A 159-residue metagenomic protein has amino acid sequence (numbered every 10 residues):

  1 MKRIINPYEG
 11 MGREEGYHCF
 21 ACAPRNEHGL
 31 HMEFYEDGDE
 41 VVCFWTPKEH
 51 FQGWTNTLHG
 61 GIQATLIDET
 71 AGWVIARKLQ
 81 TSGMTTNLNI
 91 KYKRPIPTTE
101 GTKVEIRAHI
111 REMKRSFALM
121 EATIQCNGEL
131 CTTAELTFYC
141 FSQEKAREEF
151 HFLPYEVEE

Functional and structural regions predicted by a protein language model:
M1-F44, K48-E49: Non-catalytic linker/capping segments at the edges of enzyme domains
M1-G10, P97-T98, R111-E159: HotDog/MaoC-like acyl-thioester-processing domains
E15, H28-L30, D39-V41, S82-L88 (+2 more regions): A generic structural signal for short beta-strands and their flanking turns/coil linkers
Y35-D37, H109-M113: Short beta-strand micro-motifs enriched in acidic
F44-T46, N89-K91, R107-H109, T123 (+1 more regions): Residue-level recognition of well-ordered beta-strand positions that form the cores of beta-sheet-rich folds across
T46, H50-A71: A short mixed-secondary-structure module that forms the rim of ligand-binding clefts
T70-E105, I110: Hydrophobic beta-strand-centered segment that forms part of the acyl-chain substrate-binding groove
